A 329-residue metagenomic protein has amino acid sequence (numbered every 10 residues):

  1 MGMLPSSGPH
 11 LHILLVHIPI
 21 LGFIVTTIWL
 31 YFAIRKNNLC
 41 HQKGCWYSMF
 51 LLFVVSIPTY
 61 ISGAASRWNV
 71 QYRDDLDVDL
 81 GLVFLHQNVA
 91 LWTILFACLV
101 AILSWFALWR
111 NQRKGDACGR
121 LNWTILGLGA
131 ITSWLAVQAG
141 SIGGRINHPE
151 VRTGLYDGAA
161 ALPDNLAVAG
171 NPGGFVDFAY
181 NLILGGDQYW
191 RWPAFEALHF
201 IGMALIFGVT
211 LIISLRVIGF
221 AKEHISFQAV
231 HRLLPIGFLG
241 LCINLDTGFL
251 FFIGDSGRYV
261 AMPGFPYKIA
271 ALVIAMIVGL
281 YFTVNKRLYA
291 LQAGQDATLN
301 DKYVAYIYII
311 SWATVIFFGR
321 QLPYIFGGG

Functional and structural regions predicted by a protein language model:
M1-G329: Polytopic transmembrane helical bundles with strong interfacial aromatic enrichment
